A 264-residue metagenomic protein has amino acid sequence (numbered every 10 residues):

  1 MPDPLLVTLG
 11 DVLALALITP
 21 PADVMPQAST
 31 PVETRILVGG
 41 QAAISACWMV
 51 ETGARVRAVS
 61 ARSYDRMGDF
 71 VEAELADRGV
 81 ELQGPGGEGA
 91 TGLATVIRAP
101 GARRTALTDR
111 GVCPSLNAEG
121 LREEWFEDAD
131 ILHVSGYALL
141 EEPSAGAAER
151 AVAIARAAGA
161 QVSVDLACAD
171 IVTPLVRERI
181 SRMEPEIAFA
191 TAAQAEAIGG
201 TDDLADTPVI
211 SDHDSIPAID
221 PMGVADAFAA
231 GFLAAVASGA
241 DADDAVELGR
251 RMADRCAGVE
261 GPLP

Functional and structural regions predicted by a protein language model:
M1-L13, A73-G86, A99-S215: Ribokinase/PfkB-type carbohydrate-kinase core domain
M1-V59, R66, F70-A73: Glycine-rich phosphate/adenosyl-contacting loop at the front of the ribokinase-like
P4, V50-E51, H213-P264: Conserved post-catalytic alpha-helical subdomain immediately downstream of the catalytic base and nucleotide-binding
A14, I18, V80, A157 (+4 more regions): Generic secondary-structure signature for well-ordered alpha-helical cores
E33-G40, R66, A90, L116 (+4 more regions): Residues at secondary-structure transition points
T52, R78, G89-G92: Short, basic and Ser/Thr-rich N-terminal targeting/leader segments
M67-F70, A197-I198, G231: Phosphate- and divalent-cation-binding pockets in alpha/beta enzyme and binding domains that engage nucleotide-derived
